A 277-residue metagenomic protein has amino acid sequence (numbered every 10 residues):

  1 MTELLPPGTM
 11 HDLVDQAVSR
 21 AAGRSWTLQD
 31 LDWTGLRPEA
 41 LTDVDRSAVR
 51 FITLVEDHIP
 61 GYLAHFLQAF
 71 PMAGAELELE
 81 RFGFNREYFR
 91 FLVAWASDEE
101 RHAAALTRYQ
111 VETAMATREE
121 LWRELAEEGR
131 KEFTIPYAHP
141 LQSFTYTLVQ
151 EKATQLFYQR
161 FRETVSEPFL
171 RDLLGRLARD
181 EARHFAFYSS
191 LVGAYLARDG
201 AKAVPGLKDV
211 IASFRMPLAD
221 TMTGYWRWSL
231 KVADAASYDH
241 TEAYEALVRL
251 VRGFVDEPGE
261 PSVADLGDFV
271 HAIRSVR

Functional and structural regions predicted by a protein language model:
M1-R277: Non-heme di-metal
